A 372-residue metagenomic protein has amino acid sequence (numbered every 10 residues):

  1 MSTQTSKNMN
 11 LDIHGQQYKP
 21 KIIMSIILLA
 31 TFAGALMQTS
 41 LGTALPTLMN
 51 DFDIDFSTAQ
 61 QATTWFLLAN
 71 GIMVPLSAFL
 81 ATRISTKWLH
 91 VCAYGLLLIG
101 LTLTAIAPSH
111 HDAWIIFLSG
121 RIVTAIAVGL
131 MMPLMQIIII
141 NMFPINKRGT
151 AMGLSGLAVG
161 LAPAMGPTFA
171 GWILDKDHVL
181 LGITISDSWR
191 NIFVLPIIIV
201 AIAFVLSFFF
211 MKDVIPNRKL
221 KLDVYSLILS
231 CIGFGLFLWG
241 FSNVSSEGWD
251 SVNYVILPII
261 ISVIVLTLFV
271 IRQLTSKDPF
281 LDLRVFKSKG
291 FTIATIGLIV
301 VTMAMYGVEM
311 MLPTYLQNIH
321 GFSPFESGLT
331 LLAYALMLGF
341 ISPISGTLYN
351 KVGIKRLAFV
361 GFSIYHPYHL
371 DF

Functional and structural regions predicted by a protein language model:
P20-L36, L41-L45, F56-W65, A78 (+4 more regions): 12-transmembrane solute porter fold
T43, P75-F79, P133-L134, T168 (+3 more regions): Residue-level hotspots within transmembrane alpha-helices of multi-pass secondary transporters
D51-F52, R83, I138-M142, K176 (+3 more regions): Helix-to-coil boundary motifs at intracellular loop junctions of multi-pass secondary transporters
L67-G71, G160-L161, A335-L336: Short hydrophobic/small-residue motifs within alpha-helical transmembrane segments of multi-pass transporter-like
T82-Y225: Helix-loop-helix hairpins in multi-pass membrane proteins, especially solute transporters
K176-I296: Hydrophobic transmembrane-helix bundles of small-molecule transporters
